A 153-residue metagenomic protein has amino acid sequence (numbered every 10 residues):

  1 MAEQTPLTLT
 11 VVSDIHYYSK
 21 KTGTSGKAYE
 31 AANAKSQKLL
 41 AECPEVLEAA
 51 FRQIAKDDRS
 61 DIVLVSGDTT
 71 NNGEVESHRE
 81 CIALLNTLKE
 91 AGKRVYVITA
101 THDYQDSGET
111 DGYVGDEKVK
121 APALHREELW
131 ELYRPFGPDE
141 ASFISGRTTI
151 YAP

Functional and structural regions predicted by a protein language model:
M1-S77: N-terminal active-site segment of His-dependent metallophosphoesterases
E80-P153: Extended active-site neighborhood of metal-dependent phosphoesterases/phosphodiesterases
